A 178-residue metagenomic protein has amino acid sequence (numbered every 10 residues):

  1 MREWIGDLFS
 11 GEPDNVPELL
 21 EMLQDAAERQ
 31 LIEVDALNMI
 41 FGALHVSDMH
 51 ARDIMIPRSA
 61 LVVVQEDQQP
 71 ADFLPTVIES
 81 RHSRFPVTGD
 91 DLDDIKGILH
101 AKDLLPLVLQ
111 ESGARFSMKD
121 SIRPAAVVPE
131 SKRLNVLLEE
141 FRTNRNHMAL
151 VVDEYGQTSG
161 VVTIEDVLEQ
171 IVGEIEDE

Functional and structural regions predicted by a protein language model:
M1-P13: Short, low-complexity N-terminal regulatory "tails/caps" that precede and couple sensory modules
G11-E178: Soluble cytosolic regulatory domains appended to membrane proteins
